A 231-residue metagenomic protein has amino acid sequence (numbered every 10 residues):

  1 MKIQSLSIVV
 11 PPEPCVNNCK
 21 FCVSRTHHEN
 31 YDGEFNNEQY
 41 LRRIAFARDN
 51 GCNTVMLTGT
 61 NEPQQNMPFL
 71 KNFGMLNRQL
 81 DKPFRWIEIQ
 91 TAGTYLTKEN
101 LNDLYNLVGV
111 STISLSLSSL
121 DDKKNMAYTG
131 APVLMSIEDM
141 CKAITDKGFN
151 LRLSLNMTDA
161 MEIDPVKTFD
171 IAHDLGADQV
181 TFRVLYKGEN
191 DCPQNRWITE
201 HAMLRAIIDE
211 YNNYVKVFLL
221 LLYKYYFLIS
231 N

Functional and structural regions predicted by a protein language model:
M1-Q39: Canonical Radical SAM [4Fe-4S] cluster-binding loop centered on the CxxxCxxC motif and its immediate flanking residues
Q4-I8, V55-L57, I87-I89, I113-L115 (+2 more regions): Hydrophobic faces of well-ordered beta-strands that scaffold small-molecule active sites in alpha/beta enzyme cores
P11, S24, G59, L115-L120 (+1 more regions): Short loop/turn segments at strand-loop or loop-helix junctions that form parts of catalytic or ligand-binding pockets
N18, G51, P83, V108-V110 (+1 more regions): Short loop/turn motifs at secondary-structure junctions
H28-R42, E62-V110, L117-K124, G130-S136 (+1 more regions): Canonical radical SAM enzyme core domain
Y31, K123-E138, K142-N231: Radical SAM enzyme [4Fe-4S]-AdoMet core and its adjacent flexible, acidic and glycine-rich loops/tails across
R42-P63: Short Fe-S-cluster ligation motifs
F46-D49, D103-G109, C141-D146, A172-D174: Acidic (Asp/Glu)-rich catalytic clusters
